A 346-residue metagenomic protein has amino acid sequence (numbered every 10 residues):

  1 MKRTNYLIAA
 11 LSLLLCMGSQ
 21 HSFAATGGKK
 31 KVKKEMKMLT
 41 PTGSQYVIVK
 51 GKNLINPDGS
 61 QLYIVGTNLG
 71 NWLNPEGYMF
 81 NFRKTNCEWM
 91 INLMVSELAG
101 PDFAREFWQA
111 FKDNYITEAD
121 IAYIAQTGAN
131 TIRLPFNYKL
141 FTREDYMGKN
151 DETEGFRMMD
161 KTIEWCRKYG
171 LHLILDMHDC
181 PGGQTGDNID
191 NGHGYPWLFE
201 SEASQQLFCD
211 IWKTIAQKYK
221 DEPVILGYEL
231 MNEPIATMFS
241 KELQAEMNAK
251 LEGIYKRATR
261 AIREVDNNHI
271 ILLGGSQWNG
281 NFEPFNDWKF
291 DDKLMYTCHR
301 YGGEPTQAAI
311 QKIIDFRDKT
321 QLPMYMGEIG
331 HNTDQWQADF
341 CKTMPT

Functional and structural regions predicted by a protein language model:
M1-K31: Bacterial Sec-dependent N-terminal signal peptides
T26-A129: N-terminal carbohydrate-binding accessory modules
G43-V47, D102, E200, Q206-G227 (+1 more regions): Extracellular glycoside hydrolase catalytic/binding regions
V47, F103-I132, T142, Y146-D179 (+2 more regions): An active-site-proximal structural segment forming one wall of the substrate-binding cleft that immediately precedes
N71-L73, Y138-T142, P181, P234 (+2 more regions): Feature marks short, surface-exposed loop/turn motifs that line or immediately flank catalytic pockets and channel
Y138-D151, A338-T346: C-terminal/domain-terminus segments
